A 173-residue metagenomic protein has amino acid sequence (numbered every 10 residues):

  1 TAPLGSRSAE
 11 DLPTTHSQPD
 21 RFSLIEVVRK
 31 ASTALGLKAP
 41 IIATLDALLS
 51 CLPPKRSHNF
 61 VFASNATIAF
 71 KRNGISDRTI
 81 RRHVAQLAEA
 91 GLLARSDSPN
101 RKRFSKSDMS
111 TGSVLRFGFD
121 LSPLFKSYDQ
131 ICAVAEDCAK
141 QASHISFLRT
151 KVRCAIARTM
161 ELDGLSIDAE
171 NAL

Functional and structural regions predicted by a protein language model:
T1-V61, D163-I167: Short recognition helix of helix-turn-helix/winged-helix DNA-binding domains
A39-I42, R78, S143: Short, solvent-exposed positions on alpha-helices
I42, A66, F117: Residue-level detector of short, conserved catalytic/binding motifs and their immediate flanks
C51, K71, H83-A90, S96-P99 (+5 more regions): Mid-sequence acidic-hydrophobic segments that form the walls of catalytic/ligand-binding cavities or oligomerization
L52-M109: Winged helix-turn-helix DNA-binding recognition segment
A63, I75-R82, V114, Q130-E136 (+2 more regions): Residues forming well-ordered secondary-structure scaffolds
S98-K126: Short, cationic-aromatic polyanion-contact patches
F125-L173: Extended alpha-helical scaffolds
